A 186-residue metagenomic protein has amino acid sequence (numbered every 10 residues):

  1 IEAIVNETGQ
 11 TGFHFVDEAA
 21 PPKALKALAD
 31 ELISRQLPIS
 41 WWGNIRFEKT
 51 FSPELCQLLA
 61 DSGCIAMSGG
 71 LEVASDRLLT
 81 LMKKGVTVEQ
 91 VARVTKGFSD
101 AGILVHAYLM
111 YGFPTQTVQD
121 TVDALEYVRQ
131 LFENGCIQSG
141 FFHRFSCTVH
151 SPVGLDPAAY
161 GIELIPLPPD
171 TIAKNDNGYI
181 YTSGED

Functional and structural regions predicted by a protein language model:
I1-L104, F113: Conserved SAM/AdoMet-binding glycine-rich loop
I4-V5, Q130-F132: An active-site-proximal structural segment forming one wall of the substrate-binding cleft that immediately precedes
T11, S40, H106, G135-F142: Acidic/polar loop patches that form or flank catalytic/metal-binding clefts of enzymes that bind anionic ligands
L25, R77, L81-M82, Y111-Q119 (+1 more regions): Flexible glycine/acidic-rich beta-alpha junction loops that bind and position SAM and/or redox cofactors in anaerobic
L55-C56, T115-Q130: Catalytic cores of alpha/beta
G69, A107, V128, G140: Hydrophobic, well-ordered secondary-structure elements that form the walls of internal hydrophobic environments
F98, V105, M110, A124-Y127: C-terminal structural cap/anchor segments
D100, E133-N134: Secondary-structure boundary elements
